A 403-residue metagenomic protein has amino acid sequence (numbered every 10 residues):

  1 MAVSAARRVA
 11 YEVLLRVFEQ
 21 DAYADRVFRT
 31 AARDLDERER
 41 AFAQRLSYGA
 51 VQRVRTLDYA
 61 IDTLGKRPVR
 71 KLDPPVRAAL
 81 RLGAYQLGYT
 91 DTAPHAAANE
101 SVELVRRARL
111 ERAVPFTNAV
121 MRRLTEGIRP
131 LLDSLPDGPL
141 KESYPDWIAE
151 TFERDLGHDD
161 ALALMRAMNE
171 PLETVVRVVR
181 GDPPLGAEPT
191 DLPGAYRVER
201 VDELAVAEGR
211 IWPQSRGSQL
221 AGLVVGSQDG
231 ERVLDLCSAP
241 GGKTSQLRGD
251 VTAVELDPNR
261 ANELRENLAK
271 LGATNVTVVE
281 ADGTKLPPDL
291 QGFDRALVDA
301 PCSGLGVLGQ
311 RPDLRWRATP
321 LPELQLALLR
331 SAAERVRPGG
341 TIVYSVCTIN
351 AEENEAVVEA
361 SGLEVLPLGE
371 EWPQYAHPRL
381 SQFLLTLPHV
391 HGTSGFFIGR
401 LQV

Functional and structural regions predicted by a protein language model:
M1-V403: S-adenosylmethionine
